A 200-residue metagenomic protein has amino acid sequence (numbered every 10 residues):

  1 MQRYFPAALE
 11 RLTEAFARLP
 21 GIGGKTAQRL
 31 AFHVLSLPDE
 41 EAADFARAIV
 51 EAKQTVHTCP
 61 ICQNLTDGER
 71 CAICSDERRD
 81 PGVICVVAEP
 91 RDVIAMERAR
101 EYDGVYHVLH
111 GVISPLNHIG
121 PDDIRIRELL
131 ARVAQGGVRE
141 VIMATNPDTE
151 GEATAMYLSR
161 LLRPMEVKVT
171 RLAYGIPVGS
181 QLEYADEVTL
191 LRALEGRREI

Functional and structural regions predicted by a protein language model:
M1-Y4, L37, E41, N117-P121 (+2 more regions): Catalytic cores of large soluble enzymes that bind and process phosphate-bearing ligands
Q2-L9, R18, A31-V93: Cys/His-rich Zn2+-binding cysteine-cluster or related metal-binding knuckle/ribbon modules and their
R11, D103, L130-I142, N146-I200: Long C-terminal interaction/binding lobes of large macromolecular proteins
T13, Q28-A31: Alpha-helical structural signal
A15, L19, L37, A52-T55 (+10 more regions): Conserved, well-folded catalytic cores of nucleic-acid-processing and energy-transducing macromolecular machines
A27, D76-T145: Extended interfacial segments that mediate partner engagement and assembly in macromolecular machines
F45, T58, R70, D92 (+5 more regions): Glycine-rich, flexible loop/turn motifs
